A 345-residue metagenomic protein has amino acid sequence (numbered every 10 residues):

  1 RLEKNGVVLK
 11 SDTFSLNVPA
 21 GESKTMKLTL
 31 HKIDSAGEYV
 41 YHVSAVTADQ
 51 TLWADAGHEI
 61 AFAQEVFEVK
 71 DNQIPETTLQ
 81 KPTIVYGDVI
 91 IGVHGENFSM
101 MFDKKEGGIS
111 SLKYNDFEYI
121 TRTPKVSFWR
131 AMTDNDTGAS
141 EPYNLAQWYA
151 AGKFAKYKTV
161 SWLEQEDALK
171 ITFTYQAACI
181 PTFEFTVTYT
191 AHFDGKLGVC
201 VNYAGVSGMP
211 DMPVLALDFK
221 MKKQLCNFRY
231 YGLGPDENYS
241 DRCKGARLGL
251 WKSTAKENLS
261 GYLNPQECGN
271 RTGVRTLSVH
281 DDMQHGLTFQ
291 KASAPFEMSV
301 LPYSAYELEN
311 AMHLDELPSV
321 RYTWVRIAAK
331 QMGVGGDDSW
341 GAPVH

Functional and structural regions predicted by a protein language model:
L2-V46, Q50-A56: Intrinsically disordered, low-complexity Pro/Gly/Ser/Thr-rich segments with frequent PxxP/GP/PP motifs and embedded
T29-A36, V66-H345: Beta-strand/loop-rich accessory regions of lumenal/periplasmic or secreted enzymes, predominantly carbohydrate-active
Q50-E76: Short beta-strand elements
